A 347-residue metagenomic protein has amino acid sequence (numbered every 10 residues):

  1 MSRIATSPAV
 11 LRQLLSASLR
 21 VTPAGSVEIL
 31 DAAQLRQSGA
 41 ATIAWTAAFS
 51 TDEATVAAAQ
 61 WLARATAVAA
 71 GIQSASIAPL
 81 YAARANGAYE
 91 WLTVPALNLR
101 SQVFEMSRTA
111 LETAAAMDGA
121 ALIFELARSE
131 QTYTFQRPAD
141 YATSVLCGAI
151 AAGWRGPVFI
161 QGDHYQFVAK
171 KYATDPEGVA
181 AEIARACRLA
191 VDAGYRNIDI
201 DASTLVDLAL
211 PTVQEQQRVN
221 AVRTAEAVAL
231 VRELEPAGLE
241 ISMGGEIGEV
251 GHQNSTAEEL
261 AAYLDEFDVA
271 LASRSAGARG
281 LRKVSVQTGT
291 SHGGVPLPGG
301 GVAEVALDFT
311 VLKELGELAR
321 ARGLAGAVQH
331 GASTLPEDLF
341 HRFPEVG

Functional and structural regions predicted by a protein language model:
M1-T46, A59-A75, I183-A184, V191 (+3 more regions): Active-site capping/gating regions of soluble enzymes
M1-V179, A186, Y195: Alpha/beta catalytic barrel-like cores
D52, V103, T134-R137, T212 (+3 more regions): Helix N-cap and loop-to-helix transition residues
A83-A88, D118-I123, L205, G238-I241 (+1 more regions): Short amphipathic alpha-helical segments, especially helix-boundary/capping motifs
P95-A96, L122-P138, F167-K170, I200-R218 (+1 more regions): Glycine-rich, proline-tolerant flexible connector loops at the mouths of alpha/beta enzymes
N98-Q102, A127-Q131, Q161-F167, S203-L205 (+3 more regions): Active-site beta-loop-alpha junctions enriched in small/polar residues
D118-A120, G156-V158, V191-A202, R279-K283: Short coil-to-beta-strand
D175, P211-V213, R342: Hydrophobic alpha-helical membrane context
